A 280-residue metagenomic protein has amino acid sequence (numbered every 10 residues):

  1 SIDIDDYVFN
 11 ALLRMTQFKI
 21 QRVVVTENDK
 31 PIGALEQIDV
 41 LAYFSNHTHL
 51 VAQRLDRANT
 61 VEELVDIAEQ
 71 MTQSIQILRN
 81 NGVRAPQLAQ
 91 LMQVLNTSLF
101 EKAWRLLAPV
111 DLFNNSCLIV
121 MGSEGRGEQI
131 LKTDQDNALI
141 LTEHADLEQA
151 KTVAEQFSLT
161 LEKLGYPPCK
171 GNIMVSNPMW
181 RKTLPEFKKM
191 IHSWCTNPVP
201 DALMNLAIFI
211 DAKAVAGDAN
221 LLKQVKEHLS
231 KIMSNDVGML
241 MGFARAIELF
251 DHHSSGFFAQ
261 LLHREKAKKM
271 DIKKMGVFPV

Functional and structural regions predicted by a protein language model:
I2-K19, T26: The conserved cystathionine-beta-synthase
D3, M15, V110, I119-G122 (+1 more regions): Replace "in large, NTP-powered and nucleic-acid-processing enzymes" with "in large, NTP-powered factors and other
Y7, D39-V40, D134: Histidine- and aromatic-rich ligand-binding microenvironments
I20-W104: N-terminal regions immediately upstream of nucleotidyltransferase
M71-Q76, A89, Q93-K102, V110 (+4 more regions): Conserved catalytic core of two-metal-ion nucleotidyltransferases
N80-A89, A138-E143, H263-M270: Glycine- and acidic
N114-N115, S230-V280: Conserved nucleotidyltransferase catalytic core and NTase-mimicking acidic/glycine-rich helix/loop elements in nucleic
C117-I119, G127-E148, L161: Catalytic metal-binding acidic patch
